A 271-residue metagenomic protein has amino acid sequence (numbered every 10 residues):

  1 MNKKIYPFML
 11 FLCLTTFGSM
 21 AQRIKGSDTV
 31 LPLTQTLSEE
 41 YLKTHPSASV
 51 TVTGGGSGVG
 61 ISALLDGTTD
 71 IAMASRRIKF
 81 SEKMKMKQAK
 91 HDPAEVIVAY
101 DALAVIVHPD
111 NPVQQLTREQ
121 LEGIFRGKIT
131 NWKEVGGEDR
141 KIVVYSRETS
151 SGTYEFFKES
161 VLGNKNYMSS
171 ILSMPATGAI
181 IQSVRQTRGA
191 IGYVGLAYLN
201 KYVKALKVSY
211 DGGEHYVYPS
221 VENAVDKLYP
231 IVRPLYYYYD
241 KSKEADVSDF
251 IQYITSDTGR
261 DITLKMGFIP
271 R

Functional and structural regions predicted by a protein language model:
M1-I5: Positively charged n-region of N-terminal signal peptides that target proteins for export
P7-T16: Bacterial N-terminal signal peptides
A21-R271: Exported/periplasmic ABC-transporter solute-binding proteins
